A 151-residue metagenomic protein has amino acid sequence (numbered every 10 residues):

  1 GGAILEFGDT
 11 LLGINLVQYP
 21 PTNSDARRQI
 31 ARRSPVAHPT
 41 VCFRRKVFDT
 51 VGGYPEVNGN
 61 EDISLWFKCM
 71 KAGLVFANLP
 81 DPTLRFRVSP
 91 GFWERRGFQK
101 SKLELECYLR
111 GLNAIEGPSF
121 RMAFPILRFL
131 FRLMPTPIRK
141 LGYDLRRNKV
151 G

Functional and structural regions predicted by a protein language model:
G1-A3, F76-T83, K100: Catalytic beta-strand/loop signature of glycosyltransferases that borders the donor
G1-N15: Conserved donor NDP-sugar-binding/catalytic core segment of glycosyltransferases
P20, V41-C42, N78: Short aromatic/basic micro-patch
V36-V51: Conserved nucleotide-sugar donor-binding and metal-coordinating catalytic region shared by glycosyltransferases
N58-L65: Acidic donor-binding loop at a coil-to-helix junction in glycosyltransferase catalytic cores that engages
C69-M70: Hydrophobic residues within well-ordered alpha-helices
L74, F86, E94-G117: Catalytic core of nucleotide-sugar-dependent glycosyltransferases
F131-G151: Terminal low-complexity segments of carbohydrate-biosynthetic enzymes
